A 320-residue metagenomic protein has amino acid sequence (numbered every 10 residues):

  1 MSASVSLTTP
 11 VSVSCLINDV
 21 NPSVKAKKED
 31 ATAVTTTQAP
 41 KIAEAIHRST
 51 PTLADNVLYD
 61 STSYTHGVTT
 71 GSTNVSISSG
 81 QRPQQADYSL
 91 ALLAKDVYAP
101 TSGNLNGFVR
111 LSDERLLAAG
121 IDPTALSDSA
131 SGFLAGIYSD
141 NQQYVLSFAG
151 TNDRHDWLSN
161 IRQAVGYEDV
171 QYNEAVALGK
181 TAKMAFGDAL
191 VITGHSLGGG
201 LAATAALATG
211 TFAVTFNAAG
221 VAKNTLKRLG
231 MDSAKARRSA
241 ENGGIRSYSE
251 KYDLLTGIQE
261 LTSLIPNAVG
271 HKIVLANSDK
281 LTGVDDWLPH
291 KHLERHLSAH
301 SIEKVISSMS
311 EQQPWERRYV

Functional and structural regions predicted by a protein language model:
M1-T37: Short, compositionally biased, intrinsically disordered N-terminal export/targeting signals, typified by the non-Sec
S12, L16-D19, T35-T73, D140-Q143 (+2 more regions): Serine hydrolase/lipase
K25, N106-V109, L158-Q163, E260-G270: Short, polar loop/linker segments at the starts of domains and inter-domain junctions
K27, A31-S131: Long, non-catalytic terminal segments
Q81, Q85, S89, D96 (+3 more regions): A conserved cap/lid and substrate-binding interface adjacent to the catalytic center of lipid-processing enzymes
T193-G198, A202: Gly/Ala-rich beta-loop-alpha elbow adjacent to hydrolase catalytic centers
A203-L207: Short glycine-enriched nucleophile-adjacent loop and the immediately C-terminal alpha-helix near the catalytic center
